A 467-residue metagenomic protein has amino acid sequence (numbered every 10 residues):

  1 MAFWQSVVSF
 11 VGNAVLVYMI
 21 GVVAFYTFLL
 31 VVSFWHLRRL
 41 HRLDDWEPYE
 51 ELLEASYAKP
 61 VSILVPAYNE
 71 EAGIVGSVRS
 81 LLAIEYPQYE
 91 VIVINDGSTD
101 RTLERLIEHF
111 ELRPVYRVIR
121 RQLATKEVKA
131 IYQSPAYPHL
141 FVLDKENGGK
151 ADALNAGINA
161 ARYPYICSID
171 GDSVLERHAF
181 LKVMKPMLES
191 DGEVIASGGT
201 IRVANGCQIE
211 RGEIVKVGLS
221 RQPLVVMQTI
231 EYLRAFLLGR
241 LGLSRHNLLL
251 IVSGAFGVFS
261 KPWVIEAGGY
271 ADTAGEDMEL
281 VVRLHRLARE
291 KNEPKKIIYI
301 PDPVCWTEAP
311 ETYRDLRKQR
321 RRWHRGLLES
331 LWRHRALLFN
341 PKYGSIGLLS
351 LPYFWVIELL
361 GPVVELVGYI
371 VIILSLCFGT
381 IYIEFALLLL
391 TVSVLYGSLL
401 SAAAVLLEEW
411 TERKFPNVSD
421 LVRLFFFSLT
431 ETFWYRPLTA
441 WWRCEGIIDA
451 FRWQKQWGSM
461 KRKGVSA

Functional and structural regions predicted by a protein language model:
M1-Y57, R240, G368-V371, L400-L407 (+3 more regions): N-terminal membrane-anchoring/stem segments of glycan-assembly enzymes
L29-Q88, E104: N-terminal signal-anchor transmembrane helix
L53, Y353-F451: Membrane-embedded multi-pass helical conduit in multi-pass membrane proteins, especially envelope-biosynthetic
K59-S62, E90, I265, E279: Cell-envelope/extracellular polymer assembly enzymes that use nucleotide-activated donors
N95-V115: A conserved acidic beta->alpha catalytic loop
V115-N155, N159, R177-D272, A288 (+2 more regions): Long helical/loop segments within the catalytic core of UDP-sugar-dependent glycosyltransferases, especially the large
I166: Short aromatic/hydrophobic "clamp" motif used to bind/position activated sugar donors
D170-V174: The conserved acidic donor/metal-binding loop of glycosyltransferases
